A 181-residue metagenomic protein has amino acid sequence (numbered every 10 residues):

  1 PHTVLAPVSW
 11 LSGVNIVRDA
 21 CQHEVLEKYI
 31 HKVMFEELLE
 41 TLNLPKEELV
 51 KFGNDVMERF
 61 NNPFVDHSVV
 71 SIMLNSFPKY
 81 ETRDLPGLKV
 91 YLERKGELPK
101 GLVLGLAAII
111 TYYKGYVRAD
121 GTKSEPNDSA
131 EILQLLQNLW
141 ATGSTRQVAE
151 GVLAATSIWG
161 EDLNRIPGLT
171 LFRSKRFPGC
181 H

Functional and structural regions predicted by a protein language model:
P1-H181: Non-transmembrane, aqueous-exposed alpha-helical and coiled segments at domain scale
